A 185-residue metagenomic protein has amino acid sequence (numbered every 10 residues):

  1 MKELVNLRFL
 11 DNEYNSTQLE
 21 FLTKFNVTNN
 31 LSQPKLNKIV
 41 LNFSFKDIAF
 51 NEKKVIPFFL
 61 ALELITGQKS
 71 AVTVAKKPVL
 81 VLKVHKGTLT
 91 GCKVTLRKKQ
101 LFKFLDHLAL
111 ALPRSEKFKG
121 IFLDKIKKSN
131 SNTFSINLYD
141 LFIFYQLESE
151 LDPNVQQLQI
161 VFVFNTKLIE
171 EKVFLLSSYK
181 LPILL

Functional and structural regions predicted by a protein language model:
M1-L185: Ribosome-associated RNA-binding proteins
